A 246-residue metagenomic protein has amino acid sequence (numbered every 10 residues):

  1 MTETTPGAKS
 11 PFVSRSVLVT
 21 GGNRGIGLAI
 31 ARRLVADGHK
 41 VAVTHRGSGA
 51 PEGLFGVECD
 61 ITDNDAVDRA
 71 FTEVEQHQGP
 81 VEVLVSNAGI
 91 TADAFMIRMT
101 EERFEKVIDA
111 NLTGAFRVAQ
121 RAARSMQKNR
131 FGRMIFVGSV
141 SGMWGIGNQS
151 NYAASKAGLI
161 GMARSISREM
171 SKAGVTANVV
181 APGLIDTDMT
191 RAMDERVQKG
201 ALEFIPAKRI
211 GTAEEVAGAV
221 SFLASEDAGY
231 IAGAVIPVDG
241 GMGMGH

Functional and structural regions predicted by a protein language model:
T2-A8, W144, S221, A232-H246: Short C-terminal tail/terminal secondary-structure segment of NAD(P)H-dependent dehydrogenase/reductase domains
N23-R24: Conserved glycine-rich cofactor-binding loop
F95-M96, T100-I108, A201: Substrate-binding pocket helix/loop in short-chain dehydrogenase/reductase
I97, W144-S150, K172-A173, K208 (+1 more regions): Active-site loop immediately N-terminal to the catalytic Tyr-X3-Lys motif of short-chain dehydrogenase/reductase
A119, S155, A163: Active-site helix of classical SDR
R124, R168-K172, G229: Alpha-helical segment proximal to the catalytic Tyr-Lys
S139: Residue(s) in the substrate-gating loop at a strand-loop-helix junction that position the organic substrate next
